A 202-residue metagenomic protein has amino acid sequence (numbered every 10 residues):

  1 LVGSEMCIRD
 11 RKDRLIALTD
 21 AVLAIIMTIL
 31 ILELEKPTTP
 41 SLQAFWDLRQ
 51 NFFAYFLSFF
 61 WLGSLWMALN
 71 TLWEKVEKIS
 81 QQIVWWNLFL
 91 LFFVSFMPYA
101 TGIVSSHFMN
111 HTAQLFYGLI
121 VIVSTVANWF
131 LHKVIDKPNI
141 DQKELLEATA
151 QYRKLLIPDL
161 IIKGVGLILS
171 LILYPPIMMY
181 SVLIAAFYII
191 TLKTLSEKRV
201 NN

Functional and structural regions predicted by a protein language model:
L1-I8: Short, small-residue-biased leader/transition segments that mark boundaries at the very start of proteins
R9-N202: Multi-pass alpha-helical transmembrane bundle typical of ion/small-solute transporters and intramembrane aspartyl
